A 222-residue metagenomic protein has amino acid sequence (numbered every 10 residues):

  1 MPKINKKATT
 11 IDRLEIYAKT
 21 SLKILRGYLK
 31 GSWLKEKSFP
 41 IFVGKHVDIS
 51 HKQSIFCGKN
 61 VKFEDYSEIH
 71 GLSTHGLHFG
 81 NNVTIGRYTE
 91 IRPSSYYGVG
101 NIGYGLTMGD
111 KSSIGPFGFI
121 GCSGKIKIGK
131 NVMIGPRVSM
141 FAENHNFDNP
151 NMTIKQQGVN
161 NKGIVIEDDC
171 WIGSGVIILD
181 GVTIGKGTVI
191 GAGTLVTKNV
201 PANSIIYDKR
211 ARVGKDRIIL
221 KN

Functional and structural regions predicted by a protein language model:
M1-F141, I164-D169, V176, K186 (+2 more regions): Domain-scale signature associated with acetyltransferase and cell-envelope carbohydrate enzymes
T9, M152-T153: Short, structural beta-strand-to-alpha-helix junction motif
T84, W171, V189-L195: A generic "structured core" feature
N146-F147, R212: Active-site/binding-pocket entry motifs
T153-I164: A short acidic, glycine-rich active-site loop that binds or catalyzes chemistry on phosphate/adenosine moieties
V182, T194, V200: Short beta-to-alpha loop/turn elements within the nucleotide-binding domains of ABC transporters
